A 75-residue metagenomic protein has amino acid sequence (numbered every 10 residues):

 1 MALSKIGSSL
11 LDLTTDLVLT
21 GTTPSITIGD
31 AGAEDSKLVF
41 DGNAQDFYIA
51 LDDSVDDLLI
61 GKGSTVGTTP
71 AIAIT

Functional and structural regions predicted by a protein language model:
L3, L10-T75: Self-maturation zones of extracellular/virion spikes and adhesins
